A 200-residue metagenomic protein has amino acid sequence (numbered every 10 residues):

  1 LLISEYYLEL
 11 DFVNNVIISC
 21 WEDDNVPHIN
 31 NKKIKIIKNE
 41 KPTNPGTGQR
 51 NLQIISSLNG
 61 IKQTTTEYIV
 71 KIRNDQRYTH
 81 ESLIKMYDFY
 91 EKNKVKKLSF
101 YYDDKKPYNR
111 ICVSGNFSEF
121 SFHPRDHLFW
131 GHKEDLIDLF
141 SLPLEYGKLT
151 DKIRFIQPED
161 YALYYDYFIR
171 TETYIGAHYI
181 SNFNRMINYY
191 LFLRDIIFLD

Functional and structural regions predicted by a protein language model:
L1-L10: Short, well-formed alpha-helical segments that are part of the catalytic scaffolds of diverse glycosyltransferases
L2, G48-S56, Y167-T171: Soluble or luminal CAZymes and related metallo-dependent hydrolases
N14-I18: Hydrophobic targeting segments
S19-Q63: Active-site-proximal specificity loops/subdomain of glycosyltransferases
I69: Short aromatic/hydrophobic "clamp" motif used to bind/position activated sugar donors
I72-Q76: Short acidic donor-binding/metal-coordinating loop in glycosyltransferase active sites
Y78-D200: Catalytic core and acceptor-binding pocket of nucleotide-sugar-dependent glycosyltransferases
